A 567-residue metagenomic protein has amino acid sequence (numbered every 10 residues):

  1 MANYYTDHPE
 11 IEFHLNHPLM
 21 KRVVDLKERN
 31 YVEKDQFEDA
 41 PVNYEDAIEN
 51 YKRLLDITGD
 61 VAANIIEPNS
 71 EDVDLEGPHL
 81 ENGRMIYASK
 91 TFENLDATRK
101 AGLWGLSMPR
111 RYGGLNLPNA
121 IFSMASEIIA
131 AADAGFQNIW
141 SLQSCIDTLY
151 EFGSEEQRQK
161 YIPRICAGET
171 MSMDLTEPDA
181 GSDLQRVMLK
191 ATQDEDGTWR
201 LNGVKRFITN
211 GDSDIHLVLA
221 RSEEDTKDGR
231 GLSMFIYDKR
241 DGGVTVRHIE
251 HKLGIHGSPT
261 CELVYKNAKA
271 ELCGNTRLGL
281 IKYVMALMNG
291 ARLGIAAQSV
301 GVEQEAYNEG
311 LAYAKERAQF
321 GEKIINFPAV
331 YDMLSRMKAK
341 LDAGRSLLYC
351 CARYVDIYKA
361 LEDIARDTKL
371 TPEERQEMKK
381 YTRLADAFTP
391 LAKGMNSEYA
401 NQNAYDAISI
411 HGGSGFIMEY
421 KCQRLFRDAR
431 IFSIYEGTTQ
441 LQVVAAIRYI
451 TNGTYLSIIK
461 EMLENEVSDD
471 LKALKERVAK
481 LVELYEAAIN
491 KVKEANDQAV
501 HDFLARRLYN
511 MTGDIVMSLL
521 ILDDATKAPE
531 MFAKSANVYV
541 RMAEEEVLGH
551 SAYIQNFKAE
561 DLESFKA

Functional and structural regions predicted by a protein language model:
M1-E81: Extended, charge-enriched "interface" segments that sit outside catalytic cores
A2-Y5, P9-E10, H17-L19, I255 (+3 more regions): Alpha-helix capping/hinge segments and adjacent helical runs
G59-D60, K90-P163, A167, T209-G211 (+3 more regions): Internal helix-loop-helix
Y112, G453, N465-A567: C-terminal amphipathic alpha-helical interaction region
A191, I255-M285, G413-T439, V482: Flexible glycine/proline-rich, aromatic-decorated loop/lid segments
T198, N202-V244: A short core secondary-structure module
R240, R247, P259-A291, N308-I325 (+2 more regions): A glycine-rich, basic-preceded beta-loop-alpha segment at the flavin cofactor/substrate interface of flavin-utilizing
D342-K393, I489-F503, T526, E530: C-terminal helix-coil-helix/basic helical segment that borders enzyme active sites and/or dimer interfaces and provides
